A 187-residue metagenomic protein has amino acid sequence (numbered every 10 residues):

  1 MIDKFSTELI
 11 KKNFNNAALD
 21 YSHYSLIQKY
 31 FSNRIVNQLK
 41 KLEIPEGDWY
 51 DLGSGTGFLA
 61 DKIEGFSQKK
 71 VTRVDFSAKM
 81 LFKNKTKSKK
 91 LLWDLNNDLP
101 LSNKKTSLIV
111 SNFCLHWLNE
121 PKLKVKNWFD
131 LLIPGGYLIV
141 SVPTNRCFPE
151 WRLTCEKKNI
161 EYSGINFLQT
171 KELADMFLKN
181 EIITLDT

Functional and structural regions predicted by a protein language model:
M1-L19: N-terminal, positively charged/glycine-rich alpha-helical extensions of SAM-dependent methyltransferases
L26-P45: Conserved alpha-helix/loop element of class I SAM-dependent methyltransferases that forms part of the SAM/SAH-binding
W49-L99: Class I SAM-dependent methyltransferase SAM/SAH-binding core
L99-I109: A short acidic, Gly/Pro-enriched loop at the edge of an enzyme's catalytic core that lines a small-molecule cofactor
S107-E120: A short SAM/SAH-binding and catalytic strip from SAM-dependent methyltransferases
K122-Y137: A short glycine-rich, Lys/Arg-flanked "PGG" loop and its adjoining helix->strand segment in the class I
Y137-T187: Conserved catalytic/acceptor-binding region of the Class I
